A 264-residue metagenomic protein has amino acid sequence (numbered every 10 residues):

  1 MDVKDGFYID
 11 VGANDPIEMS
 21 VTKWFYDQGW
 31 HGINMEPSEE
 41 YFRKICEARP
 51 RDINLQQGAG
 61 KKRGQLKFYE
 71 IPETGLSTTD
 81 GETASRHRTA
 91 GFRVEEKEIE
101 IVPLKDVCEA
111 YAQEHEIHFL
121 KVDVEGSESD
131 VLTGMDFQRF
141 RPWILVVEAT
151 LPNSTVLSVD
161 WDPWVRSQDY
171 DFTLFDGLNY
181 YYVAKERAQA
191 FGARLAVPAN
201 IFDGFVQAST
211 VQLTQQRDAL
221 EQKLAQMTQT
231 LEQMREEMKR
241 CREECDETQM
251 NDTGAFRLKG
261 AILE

Functional and structural regions predicted by a protein language model:
M1-E264: Phosphate/nucleotide-binding beta-alpha loop and adjacent structural elements of enzyme active sites
